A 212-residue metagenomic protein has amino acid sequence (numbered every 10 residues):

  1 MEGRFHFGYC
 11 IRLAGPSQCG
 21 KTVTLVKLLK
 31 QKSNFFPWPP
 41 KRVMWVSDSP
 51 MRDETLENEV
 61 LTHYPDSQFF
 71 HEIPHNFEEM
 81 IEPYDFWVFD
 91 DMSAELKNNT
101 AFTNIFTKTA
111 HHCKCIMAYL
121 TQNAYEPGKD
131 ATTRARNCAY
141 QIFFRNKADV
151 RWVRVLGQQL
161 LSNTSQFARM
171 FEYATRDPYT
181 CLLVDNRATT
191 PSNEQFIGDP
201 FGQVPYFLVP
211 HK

Functional and structural regions predicted by a protein language model:
M1, Q31-K32, R169-F171: Generic recognition of flexible, low-complexity loop/linker segments
M1-I11, T175-K212: Conserved P-loop NTPase motor module
I11-S33, W38, D48-R52, Q68-S165: Conserved P-loop NTPase motor cores
V43: An amphipathic, basic-hydrophobic helix/alpha-beta surface used to engage anionic, phosphate-rich ligands or surfaces
E54-D66: Short, aromatic/basic amphipathic alpha-helical patches
W152-S192: P-loop/Walker A phosphate-binding loop and immediately adjacent motor/lid segment at beta-alpha junctions
